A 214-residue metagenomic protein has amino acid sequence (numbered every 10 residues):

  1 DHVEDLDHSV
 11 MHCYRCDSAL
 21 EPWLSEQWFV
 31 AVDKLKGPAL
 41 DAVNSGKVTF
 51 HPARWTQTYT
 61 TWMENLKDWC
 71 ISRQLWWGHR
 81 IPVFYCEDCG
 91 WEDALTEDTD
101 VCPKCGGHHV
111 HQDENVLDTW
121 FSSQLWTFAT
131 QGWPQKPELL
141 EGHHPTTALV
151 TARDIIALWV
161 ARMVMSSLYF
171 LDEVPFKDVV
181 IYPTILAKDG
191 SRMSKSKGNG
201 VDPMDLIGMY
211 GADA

Functional and structural regions predicted by a protein language model:
D1-E87, I155, W159, S191 (+2 more regions): Residue patterns forming the tRNA-binding/recognition surfaces of aminoacyl-tRNA synthetases and related DALR
D33, L75-G78, P82-E87, A94-A214: Alpha-helical recognition segments enriched in aromatics with Gly/Pro capping that present substrate-recognition
